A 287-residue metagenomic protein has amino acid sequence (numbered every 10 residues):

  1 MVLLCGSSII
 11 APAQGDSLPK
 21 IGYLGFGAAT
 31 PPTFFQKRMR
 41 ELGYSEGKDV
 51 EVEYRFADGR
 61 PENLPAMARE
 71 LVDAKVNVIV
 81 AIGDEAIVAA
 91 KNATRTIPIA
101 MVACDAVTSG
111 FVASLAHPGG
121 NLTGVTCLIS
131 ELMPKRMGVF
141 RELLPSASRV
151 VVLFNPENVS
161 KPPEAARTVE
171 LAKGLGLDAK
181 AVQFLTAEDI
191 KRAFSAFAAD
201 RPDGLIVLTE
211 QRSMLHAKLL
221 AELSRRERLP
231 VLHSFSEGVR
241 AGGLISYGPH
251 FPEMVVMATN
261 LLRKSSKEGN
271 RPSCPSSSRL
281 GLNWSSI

Functional and structural regions predicted by a protein language model:
M1-I287: Short hydrophobic alpha-helices and adjacent helix-cap/hinge residues
